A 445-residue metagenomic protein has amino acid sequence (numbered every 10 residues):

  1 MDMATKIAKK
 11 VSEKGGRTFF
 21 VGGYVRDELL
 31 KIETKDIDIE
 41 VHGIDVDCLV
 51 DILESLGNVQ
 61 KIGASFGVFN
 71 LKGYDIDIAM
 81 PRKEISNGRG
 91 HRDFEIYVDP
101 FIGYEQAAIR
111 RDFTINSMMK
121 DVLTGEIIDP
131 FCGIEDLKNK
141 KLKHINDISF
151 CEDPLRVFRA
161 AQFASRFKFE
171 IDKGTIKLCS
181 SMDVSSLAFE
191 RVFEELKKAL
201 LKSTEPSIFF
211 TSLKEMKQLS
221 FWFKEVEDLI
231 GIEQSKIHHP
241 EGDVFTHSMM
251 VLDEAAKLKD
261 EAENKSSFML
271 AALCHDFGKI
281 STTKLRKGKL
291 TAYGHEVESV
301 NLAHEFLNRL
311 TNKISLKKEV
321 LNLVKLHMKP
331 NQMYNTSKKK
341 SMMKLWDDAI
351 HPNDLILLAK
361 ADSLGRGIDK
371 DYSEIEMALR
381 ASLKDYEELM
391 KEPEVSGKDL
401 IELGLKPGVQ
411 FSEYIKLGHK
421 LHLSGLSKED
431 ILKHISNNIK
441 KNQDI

Functional and structural regions predicted by a protein language model:
M1-I445: Catalytic cores of the polymerase beta-like nucleotidyltransferase superfamily and closely associated nucleotide
